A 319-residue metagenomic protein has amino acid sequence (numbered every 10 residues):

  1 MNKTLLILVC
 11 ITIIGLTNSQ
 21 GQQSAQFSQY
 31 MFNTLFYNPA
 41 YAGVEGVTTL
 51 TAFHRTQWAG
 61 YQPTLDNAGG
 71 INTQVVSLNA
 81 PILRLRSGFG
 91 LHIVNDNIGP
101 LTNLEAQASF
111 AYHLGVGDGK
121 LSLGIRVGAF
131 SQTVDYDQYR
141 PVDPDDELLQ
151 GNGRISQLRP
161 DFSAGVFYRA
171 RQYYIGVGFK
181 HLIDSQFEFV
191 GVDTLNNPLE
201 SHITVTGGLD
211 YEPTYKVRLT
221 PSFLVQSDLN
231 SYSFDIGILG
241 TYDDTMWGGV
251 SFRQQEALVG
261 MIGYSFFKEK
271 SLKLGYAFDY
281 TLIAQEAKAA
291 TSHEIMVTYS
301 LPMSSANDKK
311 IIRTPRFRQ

Functional and structural regions predicted by a protein language model:
M1-L6, V116: Positively charged n-region of N-terminal signal peptides that target proteins for export
T4-G15: Sec-dependent N-terminal signal peptides
Q20-Q319: Subset of outer-membrane beta-barrel
